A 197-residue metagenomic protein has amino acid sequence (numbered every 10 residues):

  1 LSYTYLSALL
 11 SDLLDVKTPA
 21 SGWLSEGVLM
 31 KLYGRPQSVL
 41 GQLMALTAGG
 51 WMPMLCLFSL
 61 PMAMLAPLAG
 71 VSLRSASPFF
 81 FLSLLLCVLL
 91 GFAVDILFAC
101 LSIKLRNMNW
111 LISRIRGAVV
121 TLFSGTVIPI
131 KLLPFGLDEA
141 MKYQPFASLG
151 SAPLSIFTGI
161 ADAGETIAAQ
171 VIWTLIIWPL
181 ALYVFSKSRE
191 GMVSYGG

Functional and structural regions predicted by a protein language model:
L1-L60: Hydrophobic alpha-helical transmembrane segments of multi-pass membrane transport proteins
L9-L13, M44-L60, L89-A93, L111 (+4 more regions): Hydrophobic alpha-helical transmembrane bundles that constitute the permease/transmembrane domains of multi-pass
V16-P19, W23, V28, I96-C100 (+4 more regions): Membrane-spanning helices that line or support transport/gating and their immediate boundary helices in channels
A20-G34, S59-A66, N109-T126: Hydrophobic alpha-helical transmembrane segments
G50-R106, A163-I172, I176-P179: Alpha-helical transmembrane segments and their short interhelical loops
S83-T121, I128, S188-V193, G197: A structural motif at transmembrane helix-loop-helix junctions in multipass membrane proteins
S102-Y143, A147-I156: Transmembrane helix segments
F157, A168-G197: Junction motif at the cytosolic side of a transmembrane helix
